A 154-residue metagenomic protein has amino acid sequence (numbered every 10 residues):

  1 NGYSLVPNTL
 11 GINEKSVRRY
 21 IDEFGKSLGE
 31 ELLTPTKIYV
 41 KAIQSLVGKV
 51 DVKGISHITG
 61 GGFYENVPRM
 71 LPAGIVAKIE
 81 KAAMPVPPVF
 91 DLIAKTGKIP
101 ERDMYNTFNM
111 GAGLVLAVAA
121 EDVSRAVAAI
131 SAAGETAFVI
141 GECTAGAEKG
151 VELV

Functional and structural regions predicted by a protein language model:
N1-V6: Glycine/GP-enriched mid-protein hinge/lid loop-to-helix segment characteristic of carbohydrate kinases
N8, I12-V154: Glycine-/charge-enriched secondary-structure boundary and capping motifs
